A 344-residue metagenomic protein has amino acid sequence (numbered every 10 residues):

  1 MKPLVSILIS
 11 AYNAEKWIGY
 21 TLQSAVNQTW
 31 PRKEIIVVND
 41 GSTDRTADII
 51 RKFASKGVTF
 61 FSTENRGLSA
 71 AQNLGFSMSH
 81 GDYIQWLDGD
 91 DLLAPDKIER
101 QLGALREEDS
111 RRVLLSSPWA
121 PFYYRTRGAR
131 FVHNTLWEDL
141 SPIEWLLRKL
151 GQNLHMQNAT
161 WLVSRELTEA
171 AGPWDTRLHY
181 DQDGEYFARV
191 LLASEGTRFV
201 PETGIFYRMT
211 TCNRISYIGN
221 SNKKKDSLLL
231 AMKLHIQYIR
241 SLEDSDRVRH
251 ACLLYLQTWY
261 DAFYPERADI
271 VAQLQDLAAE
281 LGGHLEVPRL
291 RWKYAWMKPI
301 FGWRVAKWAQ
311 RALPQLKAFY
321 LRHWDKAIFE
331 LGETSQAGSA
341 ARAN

Functional and structural regions predicted by a protein language model:
M1-K233, G338-A341: Nucleotide-sugar donor-binding/catalytic module of glycosyltransferases that assemble extracellular/cell-envelope
W30, R240, G283-H284: Helix-capping and short linker residues that terminate individual alpha-solenoid repeat units
Y124, D261-A268: Active-site activation/catalytic loop segments of kinase-like enzymes and analogous catalytic loops in related
L229, R249, L253, A268-Q275: Conserved positions within tetratricopeptide repeat
R240-R249: Flexible helix-coil transition and linker loops at the boundaries of alpha-helical arrays
H250-A262: Amphipathic alpha-helical repeat scaffolds of TPR domains
A268-N344: Membrane-interface aromatic/basic loop that binds lipid-linked glycans or pyrophosphate carriers, typified by
